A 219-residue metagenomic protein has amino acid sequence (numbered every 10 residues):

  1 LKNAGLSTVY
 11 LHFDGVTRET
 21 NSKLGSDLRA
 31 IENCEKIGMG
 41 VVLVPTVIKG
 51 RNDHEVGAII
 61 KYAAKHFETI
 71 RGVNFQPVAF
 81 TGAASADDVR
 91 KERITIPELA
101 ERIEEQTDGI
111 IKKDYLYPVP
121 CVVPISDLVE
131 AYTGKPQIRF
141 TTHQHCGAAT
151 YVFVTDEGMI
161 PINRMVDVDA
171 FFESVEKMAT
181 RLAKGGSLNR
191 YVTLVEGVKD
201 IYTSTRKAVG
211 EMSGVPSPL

Functional and structural regions predicted by a protein language model:
L1-P77: Radical SAM/AdoMet-radical enzyme domain recognition
G15-T17, N74-P77, E104-G109, R181-G185: Short C-terminal domain-edge/linker segments immediately following a structured domain
E19-N21, G50, I70-E98, I110-T133 (+1 more regions): Flexible glycine/acidic-rich beta-alpha junction loops that bind and position SAM and/or redox cofactors in anaerobic
R29, N33, E98-E105: Amphipathic alpha-helical segments that form well-ordered structural scaffolds and often line/cohere around active
G38-G40, E68-I70, R102-K112: Structural alpha-beta junctions
G134-L219: Radical SAM enzyme core and accessory elements
